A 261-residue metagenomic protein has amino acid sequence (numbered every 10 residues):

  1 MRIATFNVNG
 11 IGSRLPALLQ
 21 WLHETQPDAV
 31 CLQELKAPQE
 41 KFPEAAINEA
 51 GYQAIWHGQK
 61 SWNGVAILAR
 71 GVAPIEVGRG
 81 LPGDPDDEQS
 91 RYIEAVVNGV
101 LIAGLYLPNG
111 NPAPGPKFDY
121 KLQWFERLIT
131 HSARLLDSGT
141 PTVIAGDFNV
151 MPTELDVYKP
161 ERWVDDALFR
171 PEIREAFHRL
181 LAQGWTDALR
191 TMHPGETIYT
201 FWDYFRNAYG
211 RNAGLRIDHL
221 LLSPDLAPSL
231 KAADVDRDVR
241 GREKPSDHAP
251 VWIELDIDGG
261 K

Functional and structural regions predicted by a protein language model:
M1-W56, K60-V65, G259-K261: N-terminal, active-site-proximal structural segment of metallo-dependent hydrolase catalytic domains
I3-N7, L22-E40, I102, H131-E154 (+4 more regions): Active-site beta-strand/loop signature of hydrolases that rely on acidic residues for catalysis
L35-P38, F42-P112: Structured beta-strand-rich core segments of catalytic domains in phosphoester-bond hydrolases
A46, A50-G51, W124-I217: Metal-dependent phosphoesterases centered on the DNase I-like endonuclease/exonuclease/phosphatase
S61-I75, E196, A208-S229: Conserved beta strand-loop-helix elements of the APE1-like EEP
R70-G71, A95-N98, S223-P224, S246 (+1 more regions): Active-site beta-strand termini and strand-to-loop segments that position acidic
P82-G83, P108-F125, E161-D166: Surface-exposed cleft-lining segments at the edges of enzyme active sites
D234-K261: Surface polyanion/phosphate-binding segment centered on an Asp-His-Pro turn
